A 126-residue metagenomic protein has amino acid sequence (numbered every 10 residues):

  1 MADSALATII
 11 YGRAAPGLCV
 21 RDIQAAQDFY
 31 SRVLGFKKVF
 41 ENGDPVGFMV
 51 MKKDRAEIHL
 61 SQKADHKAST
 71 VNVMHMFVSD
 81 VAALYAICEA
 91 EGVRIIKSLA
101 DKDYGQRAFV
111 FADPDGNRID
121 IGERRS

Functional and structural regions predicted by a protein language model:
M1-A25, N72-M74, G122-S126: N-terminal beta-strand motif that seeds the catalytic metal site of vicinal oxygen chelate
R13-R21, M49-K52, K63-E91, R107-A112: Vicinal oxygen chelate
G17, K37-G43, A100-K102, S126: Conserved catalytic-core motifs of GNAT/GCN5-like acyltransferases
C19, S61-Q62, D103, V110 (+1 more regions): Short beta->alpha transition motifs characteristic of CBS
A26-S31, C88, D113-G116: Conserved active-site tyrosine of GNAT-family acetyltransferases
R32-V39, G92-R94: Conserved acetyl-CoA-binding loop of GNAT-fold acetyltransferases
K37-N72, R118-E123: Conserved short beta-strand elements that form part of the metal-binding/catalytic scaffold of enzyme active sites
V39, V78, I87-A90, D115 (+1 more regions): A beta-strand edge to alpha-helix "cap/lid" segment located at domain peripheries
